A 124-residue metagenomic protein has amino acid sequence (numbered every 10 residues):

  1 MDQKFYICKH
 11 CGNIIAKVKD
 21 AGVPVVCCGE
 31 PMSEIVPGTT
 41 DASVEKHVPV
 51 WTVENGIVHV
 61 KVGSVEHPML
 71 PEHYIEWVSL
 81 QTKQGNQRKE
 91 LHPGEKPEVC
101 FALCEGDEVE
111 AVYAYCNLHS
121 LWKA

Functional and structural regions predicted by a protein language model:
F5, P24, Y113: Residues immediately within or flanking Cys/His clusters that coordinate Zn2+ in small zinc-binding modules
C8-C11, C27, C116: Short cysteine-rich clusters marking metal-coordination/redox-active sites
I15, P31-M32, S120: Cys/His-rich microdomains that often coordinate metals
K17-A21, I35-G38, A124: Short Cys/His-rich "knuckle" micro-motifs
A21-M32: Cysteine-rich micro-motifs
K61-V62, E98-E105: Exposed aromatic-hydrophobic patches
V62-L70: Short amphipathic, basic-aromatic surface patches that mediate peripheral association with negatively charged
N117-A124: Short acidic/polar inter-strand loop motif in beta-rich domains
